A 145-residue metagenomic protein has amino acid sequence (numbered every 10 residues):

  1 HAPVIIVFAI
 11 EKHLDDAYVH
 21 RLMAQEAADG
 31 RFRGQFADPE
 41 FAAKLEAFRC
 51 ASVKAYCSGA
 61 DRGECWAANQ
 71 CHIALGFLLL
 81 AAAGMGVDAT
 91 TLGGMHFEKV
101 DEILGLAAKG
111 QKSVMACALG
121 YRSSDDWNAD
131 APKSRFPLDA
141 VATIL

Functional and structural regions predicted by a protein language model:
H1-L145: Acidic, surface-exposed loops and disordered segments
